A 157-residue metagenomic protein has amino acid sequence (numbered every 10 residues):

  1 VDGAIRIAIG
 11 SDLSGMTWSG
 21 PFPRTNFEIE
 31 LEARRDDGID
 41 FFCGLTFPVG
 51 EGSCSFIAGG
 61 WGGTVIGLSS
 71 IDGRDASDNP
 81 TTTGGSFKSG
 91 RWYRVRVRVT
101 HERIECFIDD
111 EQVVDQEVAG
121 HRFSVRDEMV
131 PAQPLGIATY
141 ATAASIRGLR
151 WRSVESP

Functional and structural regions predicted by a protein language model:
V1-A4, D12-L13: Extracellular glycan-recognition surfaces and repeat-rich motifs
A4, N26, P134, R147-G148 (+1 more regions): Extracellular/lumenal ectodomain signal focusing on beta-strand-rich modules and carbohydrate-recognition contexts
A4, N26-E30, W92-R94: Intrinsic-disorder/low-complexity, polar/charged segments enriched in Ser/Thr/Lys/Arg/Asp/Glu/Gln
G10-G73: Secretory/extracellular carbohydrate-interaction modules and structurally similar beta-sandwich "look-alikes"
G15-P21, T81-F87, L135-G136: Beta-strand-rich interaction surfaces with strong enrichment in secreted/lumenal proteins
L31, R94-R122: Carbohydrate-binding surfaces in secreted/extracellular proteins
D72-R96: Short, aromatic/His-centered strand-loop micro-motif at the edge of beta-sheets
Q116-R147: Flexible glycan-contacting loops in extracellular carbohydrate-active proteins
